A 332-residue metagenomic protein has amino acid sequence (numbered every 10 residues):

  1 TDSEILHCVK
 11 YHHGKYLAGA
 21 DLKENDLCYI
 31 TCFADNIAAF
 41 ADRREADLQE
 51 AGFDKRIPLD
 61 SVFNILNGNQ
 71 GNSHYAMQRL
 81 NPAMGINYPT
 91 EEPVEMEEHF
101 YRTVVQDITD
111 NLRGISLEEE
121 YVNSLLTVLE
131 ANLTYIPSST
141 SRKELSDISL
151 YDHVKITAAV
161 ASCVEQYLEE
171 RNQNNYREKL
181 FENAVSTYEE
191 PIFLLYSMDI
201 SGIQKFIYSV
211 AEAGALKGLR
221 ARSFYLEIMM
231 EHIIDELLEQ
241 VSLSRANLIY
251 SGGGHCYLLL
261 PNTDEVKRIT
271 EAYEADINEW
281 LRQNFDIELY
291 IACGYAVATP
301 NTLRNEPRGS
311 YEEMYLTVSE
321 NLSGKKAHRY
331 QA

Functional and structural regions predicted by a protein language model:
T1-D2, L6, G14-A332: Regulatory and interdomain segments flanking nucleotide-handling catalytic cores in signaling/defense enzymes
